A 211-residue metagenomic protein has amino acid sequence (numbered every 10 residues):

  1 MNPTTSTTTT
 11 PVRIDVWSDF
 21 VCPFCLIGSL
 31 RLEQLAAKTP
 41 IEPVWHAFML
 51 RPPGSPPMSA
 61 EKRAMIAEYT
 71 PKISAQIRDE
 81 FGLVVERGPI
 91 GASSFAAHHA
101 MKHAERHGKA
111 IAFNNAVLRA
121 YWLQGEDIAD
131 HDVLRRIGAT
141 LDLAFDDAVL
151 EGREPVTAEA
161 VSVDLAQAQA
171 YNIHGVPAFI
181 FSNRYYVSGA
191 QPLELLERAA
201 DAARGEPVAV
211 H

Functional and structural regions predicted by a protein language model:
N2-T7, P11-V12, F24-K38, A116-H211: C-terminal cap of thioredoxin/glutaredoxin-like
V12-V16, V44: Short, well-ordered beta-strand elements
S18-V21: Short pre-active-site segment immediately N-terminal to redox-active cysteine/selenocysteine motifs in thiol-based
L26-Q124, E206, V210: Structural alpha/beta surface segment adjacent to cysteine/selenocysteine redox centers across thiol/disulfide enzymes
